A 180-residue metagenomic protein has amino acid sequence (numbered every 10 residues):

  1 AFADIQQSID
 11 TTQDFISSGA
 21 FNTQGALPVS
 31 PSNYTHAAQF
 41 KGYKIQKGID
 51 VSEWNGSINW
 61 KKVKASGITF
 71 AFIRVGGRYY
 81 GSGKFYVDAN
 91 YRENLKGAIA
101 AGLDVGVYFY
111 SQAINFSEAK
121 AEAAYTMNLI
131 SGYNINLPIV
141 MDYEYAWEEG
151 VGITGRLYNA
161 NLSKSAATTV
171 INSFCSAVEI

Functional and structural regions predicted by a protein language model:
A1-D50: N-terminal module-boundary/linker segments of secreted carbohydrate-active enzymes
N33-Y34, K41-S173, E179: Substrate-binding cleft of extracellular glycoside hydrolase catalytic domains
